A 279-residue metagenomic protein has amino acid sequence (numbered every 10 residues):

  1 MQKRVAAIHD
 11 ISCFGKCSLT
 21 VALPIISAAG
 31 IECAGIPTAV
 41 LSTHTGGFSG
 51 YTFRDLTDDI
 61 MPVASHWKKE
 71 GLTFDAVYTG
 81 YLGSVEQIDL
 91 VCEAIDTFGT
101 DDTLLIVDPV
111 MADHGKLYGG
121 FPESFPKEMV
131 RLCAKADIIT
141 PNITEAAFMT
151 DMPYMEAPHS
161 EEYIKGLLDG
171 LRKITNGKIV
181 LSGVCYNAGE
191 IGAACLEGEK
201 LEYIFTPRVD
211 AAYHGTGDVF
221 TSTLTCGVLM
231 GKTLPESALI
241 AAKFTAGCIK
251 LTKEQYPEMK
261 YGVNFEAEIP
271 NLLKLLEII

Functional and structural regions predicted by a protein language model:
Q2-G119, E266-L273, E277-I278: Conserved N-terminal subdomain of the carbohydrate kinase-like
I8, A29, W67-E70, T97-F98 (+6 more regions): Change "in soluble alpha/beta enzymes" to "in soluble alpha/beta proteins
I8-I11, T38, T79-Y81, D108-V110 (+5 more regions): Fold-independent oxyanion-binding glycine-rich loops and adjacent beta-strand/coil segments at enzyme active sites
C13, L201-G215: Short pre-catalytic strand/loop immediately N-terminal to key active-site residues, enriched for Gly-Thr
G119-E202, P235: Conserved phosphate/ATP/ADP-binding segment of small-molecule kinases
A211-L234, A238: Short, small-residue alpha-helix embedded
P235-I279: Charged C-terminal helix
